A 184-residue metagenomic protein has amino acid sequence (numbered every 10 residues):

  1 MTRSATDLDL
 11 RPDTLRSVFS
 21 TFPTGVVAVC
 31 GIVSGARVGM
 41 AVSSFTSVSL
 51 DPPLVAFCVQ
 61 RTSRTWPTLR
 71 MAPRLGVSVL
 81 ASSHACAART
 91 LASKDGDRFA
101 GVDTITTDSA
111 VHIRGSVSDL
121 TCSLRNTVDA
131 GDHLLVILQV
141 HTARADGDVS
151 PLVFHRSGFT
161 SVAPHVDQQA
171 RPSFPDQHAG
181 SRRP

Functional and structural regions predicted by a protein language model:
M1-P184: Basic, polyanion-binding surface patches
